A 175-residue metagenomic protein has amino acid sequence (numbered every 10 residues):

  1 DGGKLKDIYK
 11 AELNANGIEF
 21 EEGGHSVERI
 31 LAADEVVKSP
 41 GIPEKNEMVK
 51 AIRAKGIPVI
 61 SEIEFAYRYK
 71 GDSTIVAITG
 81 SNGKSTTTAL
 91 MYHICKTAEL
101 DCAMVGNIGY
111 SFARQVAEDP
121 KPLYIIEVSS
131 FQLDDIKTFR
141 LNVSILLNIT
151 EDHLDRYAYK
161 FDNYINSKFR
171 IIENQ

Functional and structural regions predicted by a protein language model:
D1-E12: NAD(P)-binding Rossmann-fold cofactor-contacting core
G2, A15-G17, P120: Short linear motifs in intrinsically disordered/low-complexity regions
G2-K4, H25, E64-F65: Short, ordered loop/turn segments at secondary-structure junctions
K6, F20, E173-Q175: Short, charge- and proline-biased low-complexity linear segments that act as flexible interaction/docking motifs
A11-A15, A51-R53: Short, conserved catalytic or adaptor-binding loops enriched in Gly and charged residues
N14-R29, N163: Glycine-rich, highly charged phosphate/nucleotide-binding loops
E28-L31, P40-Q175: Phosphate-binding loop of NTP-binding sites
